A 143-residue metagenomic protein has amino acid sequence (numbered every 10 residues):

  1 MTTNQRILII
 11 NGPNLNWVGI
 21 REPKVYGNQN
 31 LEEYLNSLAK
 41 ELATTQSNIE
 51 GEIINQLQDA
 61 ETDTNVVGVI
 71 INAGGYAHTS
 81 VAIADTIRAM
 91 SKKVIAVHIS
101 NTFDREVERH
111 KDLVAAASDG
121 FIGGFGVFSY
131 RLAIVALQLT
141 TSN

Functional and structural regions predicted by a protein language model:
T2-I7: Extreme N-terminal starter segment of soluble prokaryotic enzymes
L8-N14, I99-L113: Mobile beta-alpha loop/short-helix "lid" or hinge segments that flank ligand
W17-E32: Glycine- and acidic-residue-enriched helix-capping/strand-helix junction motifs
L42-G51: Short beta->alpha junction loops
T44, D104-N143: Short, glycine-/small-residue-rich phosphate/pyrophosphate-handling segment
N48-I49, G75, F125: Short beta->alpha linker loops
N55-T64: Short, well-structured alpha-helical segments in soluble
N65-F103: Mid-chain, well-packed structural core segment of small domains
